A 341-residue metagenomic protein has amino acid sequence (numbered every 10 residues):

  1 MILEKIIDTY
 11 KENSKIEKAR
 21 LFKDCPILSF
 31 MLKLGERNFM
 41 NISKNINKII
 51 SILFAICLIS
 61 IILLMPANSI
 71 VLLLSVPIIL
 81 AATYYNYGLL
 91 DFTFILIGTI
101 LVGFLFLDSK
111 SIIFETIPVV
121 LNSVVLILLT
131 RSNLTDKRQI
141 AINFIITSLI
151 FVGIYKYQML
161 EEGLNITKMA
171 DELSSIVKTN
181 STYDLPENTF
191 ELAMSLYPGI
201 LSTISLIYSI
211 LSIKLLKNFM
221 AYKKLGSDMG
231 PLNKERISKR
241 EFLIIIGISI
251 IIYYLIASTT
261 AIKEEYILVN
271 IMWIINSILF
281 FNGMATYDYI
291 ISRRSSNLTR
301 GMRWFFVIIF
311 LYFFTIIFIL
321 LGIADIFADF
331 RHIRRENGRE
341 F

Functional and structural regions predicted by a protein language model:
E12-I27: Positively charged N-terminal leader segments that act as targeting/secretion signals
M40-G98, S295, T299-F305: Hydrophobic transmembrane alpha-helices
S51, T116-Q158: Short helix-perturbing small/polar motifs within transmembrane alpha-helices
I70-I127, D325: Alpha-helical membrane segments and adjacent membrane-interface helices in multi-pass membrane proteins
I150-Y197: Membrane-interface interhelical loops and short interface/amphipathic helices in multi-pass inner-membrane
T179-K239: Hydrophobic, aromatic-enriched interface-forming segments
S227-G283: Small-residue-rich helix-loop
E265-F341: Long, positively charged, glycine-interspersed low-complexity recognition regions
